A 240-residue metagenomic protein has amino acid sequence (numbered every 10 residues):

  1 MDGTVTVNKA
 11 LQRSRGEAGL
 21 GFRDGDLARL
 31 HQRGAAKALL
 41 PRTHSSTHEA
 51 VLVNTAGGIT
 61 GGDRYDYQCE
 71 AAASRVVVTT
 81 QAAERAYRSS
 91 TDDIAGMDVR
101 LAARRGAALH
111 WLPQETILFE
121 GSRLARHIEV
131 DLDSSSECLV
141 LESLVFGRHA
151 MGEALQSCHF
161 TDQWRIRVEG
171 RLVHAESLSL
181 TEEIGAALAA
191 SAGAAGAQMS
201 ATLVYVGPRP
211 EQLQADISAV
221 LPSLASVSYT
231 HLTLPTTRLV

Functional and structural regions predicted by a protein language model:
D2-L213: Conserved beta-strand/loop scaffold segments within soluble protein domains that form the structured core and edges
S134, T236-T237: A very general structural signal that marks isolated residues within well-ordered alpha-helical segments
E211-L224: Short amphipathic alpha-helix segments
A225-Y229: Flexible, glycine/charged-enriched surface loops at secondary-structure junctions
T230-T236: Conserved small/polar residues in nucleotide/adenosyl-binding loops
